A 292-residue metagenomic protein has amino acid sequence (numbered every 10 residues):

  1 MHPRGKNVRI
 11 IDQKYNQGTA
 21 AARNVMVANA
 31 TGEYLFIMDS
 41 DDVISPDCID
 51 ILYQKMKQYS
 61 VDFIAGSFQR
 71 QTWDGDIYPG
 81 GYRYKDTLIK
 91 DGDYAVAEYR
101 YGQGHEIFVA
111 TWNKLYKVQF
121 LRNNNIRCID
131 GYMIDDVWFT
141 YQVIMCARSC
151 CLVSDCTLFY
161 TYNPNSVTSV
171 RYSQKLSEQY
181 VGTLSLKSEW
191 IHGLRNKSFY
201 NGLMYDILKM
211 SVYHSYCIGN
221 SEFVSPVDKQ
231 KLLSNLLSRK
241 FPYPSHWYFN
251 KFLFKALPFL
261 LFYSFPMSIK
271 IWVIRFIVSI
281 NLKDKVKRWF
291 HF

Functional and structural regions predicted by a protein language model:
M1-D12: Acidic donor-binding segment of Leloir-type glycosyltransferases
R9-I11, C151-V153, P244: General small-molecule cofactor/ligand-binding pocket signal
I10-A30, S40: Glycine-rich, basic loop-to-helix element that forms the pyrophosphate-binding segment of sugar-nucleotide handling
K14, S67, S154: Nucleotide-sugar donor-binding loop of glycosyltransferases
L35: Short aromatic/hydrophobic "clamp" motif used to bind/position activated sugar donors
S40-C151, T161-Q174: Donor-binding/catalytic cores of nucleotide-activated saccharide and glycerol-phosphate transferases/polymerases
C156-P164, V170-K197, M210-P242: Catalytic core of nucleotide-sugar-dependent glycosyltransferases
S221-F292: Membrane-interface aromatic/basic loop that binds lipid-linked glycans or pyrophosphate carriers, typified by
